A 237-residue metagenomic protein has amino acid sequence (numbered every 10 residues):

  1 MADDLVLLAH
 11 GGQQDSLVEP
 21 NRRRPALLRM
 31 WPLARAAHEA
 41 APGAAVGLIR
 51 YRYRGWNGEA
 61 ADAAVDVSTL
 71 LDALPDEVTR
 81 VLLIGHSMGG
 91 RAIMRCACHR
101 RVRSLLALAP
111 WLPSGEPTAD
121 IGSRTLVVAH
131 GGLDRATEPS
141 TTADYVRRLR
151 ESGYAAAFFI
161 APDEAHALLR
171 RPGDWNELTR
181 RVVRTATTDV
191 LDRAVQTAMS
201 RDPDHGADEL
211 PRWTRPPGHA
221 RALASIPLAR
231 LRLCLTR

Functional and structural regions predicted by a protein language model:
M1-A41: Short, surface-exposed "cap/lid" segments of acyl-processing enzymes
N21, E138-R148: Short alpha-helix in the alpha/beta-hydrolase fold that links the catalytic acid
W56-D76: Alpha/beta-hydrolase active-site loop
L83-G85, L108, A129: Short beta-strand immediately N-terminal to the catalytic nucleophile in serine-hydrolase-like folds
I84-I93: Gly/Ala-rich beta-loop-alpha elbow adjacent to hydrolase catalytic centers
R101-L112: A conserved short beta-strand
G122, V127-D134: Short beta-strand/loop motif that positions the catalytic acidic residue of the alpha/beta-hydrolase fold
A155-R237: C-terminal catalytic histidine-bearing segment of alpha/beta-hydrolase fold enzymes
